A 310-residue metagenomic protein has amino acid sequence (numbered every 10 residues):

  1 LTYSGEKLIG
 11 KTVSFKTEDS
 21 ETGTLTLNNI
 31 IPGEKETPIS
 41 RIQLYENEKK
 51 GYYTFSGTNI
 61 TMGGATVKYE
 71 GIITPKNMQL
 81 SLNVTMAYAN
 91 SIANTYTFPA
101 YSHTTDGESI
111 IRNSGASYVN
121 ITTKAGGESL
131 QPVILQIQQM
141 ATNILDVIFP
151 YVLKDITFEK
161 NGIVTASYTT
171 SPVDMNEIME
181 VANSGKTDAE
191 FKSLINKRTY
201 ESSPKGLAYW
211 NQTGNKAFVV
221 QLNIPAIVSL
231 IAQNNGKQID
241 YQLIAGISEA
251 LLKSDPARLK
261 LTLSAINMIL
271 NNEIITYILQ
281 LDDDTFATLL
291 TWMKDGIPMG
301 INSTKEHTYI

Functional and structural regions predicted by a protein language model:
L1-E128: Acidic/polar, low-complexity intrinsically disordered N-terminal segments immediately downstream of a Sec signal
G10-T17, S40-E46, V67-I73, L153-F158 (+5 more regions): Hydrophobic/aromatic beta-strand elements that line small-molecule binding cavities or substrate pockets in beta-rich
E21, G51, N77, I156-V164 (+1 more regions): Structural signal for glycine-centered tight turns and loop->strand junctions in beta-sheet-rich domains
N28-N29, N83, A166-S171, Q221-L222: Beta-turn initiation residues at beta-strand->coil junctions
K35, I148-F149: Short, exposed coil/turn segments at beta-strand boundaries within extracellular/luminal domains
Y52-I92, I178-N215, V219-V220: Surface-exposed, polar helix/loop patches in the mature regions of secreted/periplasmic/lumenal proteins that form
E108-I148, S171-S202, V219-N302: Mixed-charge, low-complexity intrinsically disordered segments
V152-V173, M179: Generic signature of mature, soluble extracytoplasmic domains
